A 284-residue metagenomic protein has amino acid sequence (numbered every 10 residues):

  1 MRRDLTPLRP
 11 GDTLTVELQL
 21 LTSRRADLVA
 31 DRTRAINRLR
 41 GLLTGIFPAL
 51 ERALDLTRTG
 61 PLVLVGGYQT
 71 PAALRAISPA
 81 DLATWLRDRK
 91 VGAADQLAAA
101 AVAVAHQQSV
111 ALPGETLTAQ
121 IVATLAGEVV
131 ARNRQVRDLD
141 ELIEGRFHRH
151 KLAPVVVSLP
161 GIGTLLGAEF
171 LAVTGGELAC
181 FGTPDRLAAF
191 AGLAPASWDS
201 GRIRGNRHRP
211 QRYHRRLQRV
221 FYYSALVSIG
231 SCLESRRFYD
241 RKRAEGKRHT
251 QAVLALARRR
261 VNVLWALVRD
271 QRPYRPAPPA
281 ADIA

Functional and structural regions predicted by a protein language model:
M1-A284: A detector of single, family-specific signature residues that are central to catalytic or substrate-handling motifs
